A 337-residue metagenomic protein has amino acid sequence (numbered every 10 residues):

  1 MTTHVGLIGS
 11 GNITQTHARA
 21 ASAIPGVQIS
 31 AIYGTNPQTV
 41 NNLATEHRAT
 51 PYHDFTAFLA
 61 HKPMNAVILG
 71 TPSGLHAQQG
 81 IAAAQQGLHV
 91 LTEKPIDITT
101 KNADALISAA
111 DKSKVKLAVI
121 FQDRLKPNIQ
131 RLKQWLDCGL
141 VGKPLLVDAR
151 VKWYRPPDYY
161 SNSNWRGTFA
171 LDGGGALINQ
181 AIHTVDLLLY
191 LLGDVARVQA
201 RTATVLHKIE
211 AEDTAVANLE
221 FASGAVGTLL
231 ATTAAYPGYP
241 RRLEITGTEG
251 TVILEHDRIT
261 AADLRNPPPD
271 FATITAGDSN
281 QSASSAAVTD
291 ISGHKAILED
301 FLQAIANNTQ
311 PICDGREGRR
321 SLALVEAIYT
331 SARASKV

Functional and structural regions predicted by a protein language model:
M1, A66-L69, D104, A222 (+1 more regions): C-terminal helix-rich "cap/oligomerization" subdomain common to oxidoreductases
M1-H47: N-terminal Rossmann-like dinucleotide-binding module
A49-F55: Conserved SAM-binding strand-loop segment of SAM-dependent methyltransferases
H53, L91-T92, L117-V119, L229 (+1 more regions): Hydrophobic residues in well-ordered beta-strands that form the structural core
H61, A66-S73, A77-R124, G139: Beta-strand-loop-alpha-helix segment that lines the small-molecule cofactor/substrate pocket of alpha/beta enzymes
S108-K116, Q130-L146, T246-G247, T251: Basic phosphate/pyrophosphate-binding loop/patch that engages nucleotide-derived ligands
D123-K208, S335: Predominantly a Rossmann-like dinucleotide-binding segment in NAD(P)-dependent oxidoreductases
V185-T260, K295-N308: Contiguous beta-strand/loop segments that form the cofactor/metal-binding neighborhood of enzyme cores
